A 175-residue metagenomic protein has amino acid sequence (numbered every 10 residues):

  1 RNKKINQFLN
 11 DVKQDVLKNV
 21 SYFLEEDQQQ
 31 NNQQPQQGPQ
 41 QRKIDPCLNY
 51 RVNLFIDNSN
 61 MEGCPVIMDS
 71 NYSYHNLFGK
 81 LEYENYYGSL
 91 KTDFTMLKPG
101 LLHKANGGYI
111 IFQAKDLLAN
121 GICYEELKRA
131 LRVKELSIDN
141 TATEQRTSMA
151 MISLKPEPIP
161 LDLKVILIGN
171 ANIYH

Functional and structural regions predicted by a protein language model:
R1-H175: Non-catalytic accessory segments flanking P-loop/AAA+ NTPase cores
